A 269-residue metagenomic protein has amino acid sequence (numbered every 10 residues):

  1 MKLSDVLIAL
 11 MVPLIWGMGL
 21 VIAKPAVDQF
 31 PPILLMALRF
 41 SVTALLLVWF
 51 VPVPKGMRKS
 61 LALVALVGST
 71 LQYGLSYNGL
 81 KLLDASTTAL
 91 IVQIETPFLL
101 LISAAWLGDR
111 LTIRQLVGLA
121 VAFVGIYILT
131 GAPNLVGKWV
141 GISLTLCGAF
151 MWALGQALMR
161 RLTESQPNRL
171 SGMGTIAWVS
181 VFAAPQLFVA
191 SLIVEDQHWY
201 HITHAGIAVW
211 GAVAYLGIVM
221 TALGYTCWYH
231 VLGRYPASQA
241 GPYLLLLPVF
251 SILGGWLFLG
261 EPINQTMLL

Functional and structural regions predicted by a protein language model:
I15, G19-L20, V48-V92, L100-I102 (+3 more regions): Specific transmembrane alpha-helical segments of multi-pass solute transporters/efflux pumps, especially DMT/EamA
M18, I22-P25, Q29, V42-M57 (+6 more regions): Membrane-interface helix-cap regions at the ends of transmembrane helices in multi-pass membrane proteins
P25-V42, Y77-T96, K138-M151, A208-T221: Structural signature of hydrophobic alpha-helical transmembrane segments
A26, L35, R39, G79 (+5 more regions): Hydrophobic/aromatic residues within transmembrane alpha-helices of multi-pass small-molecule transporters
L38, T88-I94, L158-P185, G217-L257: Helix-helix packing/entry segments at the starts of transmembrane helices
S41, L47, I102-S103, L111-G131 (+5 more regions): Hydrophobic transmembrane alpha-helices of multi-pass small-molecule transport proteins
A44-L47, L99-L100, G137-W199, V213: Transmembrane alpha-helical segments that form core, pore/gating elements of small-molecule transporters/exporters
M57-V67, L111-F123, G141-T145, R169-W178: Cytoplasmic-side transmembrane-helix entry/capping segments in multi-pass membrane proteins
